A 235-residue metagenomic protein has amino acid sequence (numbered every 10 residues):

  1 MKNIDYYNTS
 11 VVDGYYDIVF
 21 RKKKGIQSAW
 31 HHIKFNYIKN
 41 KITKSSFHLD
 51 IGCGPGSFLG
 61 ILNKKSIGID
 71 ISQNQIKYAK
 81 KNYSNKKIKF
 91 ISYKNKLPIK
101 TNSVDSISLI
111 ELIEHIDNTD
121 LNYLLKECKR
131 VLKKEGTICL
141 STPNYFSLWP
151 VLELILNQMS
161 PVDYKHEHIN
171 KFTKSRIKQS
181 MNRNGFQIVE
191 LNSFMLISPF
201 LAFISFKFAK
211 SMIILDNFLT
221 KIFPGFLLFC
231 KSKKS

Functional and structural regions predicted by a protein language model:
M1-K100, S106-S108, N122-L125, G225-F229: Conserved N-terminal segment of class I S-adenosyl-L-methionine
I4-H32, I71, D117-E127, V131 (+1 more regions): S-adenosyl-L-methionine-dependent methyltransferase catalytic module, highlighting the catalytic core
E111-H115: Short catalytic micro-motifs in class I SAM-dependent methyltransferases
